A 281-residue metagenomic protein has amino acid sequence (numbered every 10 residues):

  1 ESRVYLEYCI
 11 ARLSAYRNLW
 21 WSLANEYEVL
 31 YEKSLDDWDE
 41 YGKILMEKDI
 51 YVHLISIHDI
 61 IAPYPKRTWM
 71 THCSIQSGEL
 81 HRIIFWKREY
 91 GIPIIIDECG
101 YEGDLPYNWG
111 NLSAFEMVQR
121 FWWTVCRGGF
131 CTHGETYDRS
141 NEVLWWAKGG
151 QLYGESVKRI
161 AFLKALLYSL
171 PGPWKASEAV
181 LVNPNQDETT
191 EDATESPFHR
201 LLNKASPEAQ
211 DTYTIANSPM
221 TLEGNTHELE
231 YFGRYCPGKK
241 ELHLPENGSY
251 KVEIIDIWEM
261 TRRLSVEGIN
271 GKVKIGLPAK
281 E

Functional and structural regions predicted by a protein language model:
E1-I94, E98: Active-site neighborhood of glycoside hydrolase catalytic domains
E1-S2, L35, V52-L54, C73-I75 (+5 more regions): A short linear-motif detector with a strong N-terminal bias
S2, S34, S113, L152-R159: Residue-level preference for long, well-ordered alpha-helices that form the structural scaffold of enzyme catalytic
L13, E47-D49, W86-R88, L222 (+3 more regions): A generic structural signal for short, solvent-exposed coil/turn residues that cap or connect secondary-structure
V52, R67-W145, E155: Catalytic-core region of carbohydrate-active enzymes that cleave or remodel glycosidic bonds
D104, M117-V266, G276-E281: Aromatic- and carboxylate-lined catalytic core of secreted/periplasmic carbohydrate-active enzymes
G268-K272: Short, solvent-exposed loop/turn segments in extracellular or other extracytoplasmic domains
